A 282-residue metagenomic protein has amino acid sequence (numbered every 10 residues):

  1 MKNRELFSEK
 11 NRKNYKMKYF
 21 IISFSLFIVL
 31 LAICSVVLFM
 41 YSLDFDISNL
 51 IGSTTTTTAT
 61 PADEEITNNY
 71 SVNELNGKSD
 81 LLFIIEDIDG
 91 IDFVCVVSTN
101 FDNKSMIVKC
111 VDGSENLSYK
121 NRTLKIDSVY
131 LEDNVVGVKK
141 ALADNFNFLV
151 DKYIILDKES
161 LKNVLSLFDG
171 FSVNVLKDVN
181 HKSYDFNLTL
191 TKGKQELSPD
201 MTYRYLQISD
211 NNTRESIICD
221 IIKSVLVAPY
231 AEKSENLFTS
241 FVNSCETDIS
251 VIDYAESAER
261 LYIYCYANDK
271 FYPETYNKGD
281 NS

Functional and structural regions predicted by a protein language model:
K2-F20, F24-S282: Non-catalytic, solvent-exposed segments at the cell envelope interface
